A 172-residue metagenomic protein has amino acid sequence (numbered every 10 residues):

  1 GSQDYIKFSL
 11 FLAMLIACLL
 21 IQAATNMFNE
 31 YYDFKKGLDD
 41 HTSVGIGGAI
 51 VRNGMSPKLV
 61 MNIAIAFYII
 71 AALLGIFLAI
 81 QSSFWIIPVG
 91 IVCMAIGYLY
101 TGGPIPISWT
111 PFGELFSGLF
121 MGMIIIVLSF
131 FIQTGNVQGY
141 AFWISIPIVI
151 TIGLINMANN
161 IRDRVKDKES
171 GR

Functional and structural regions predicted by a protein language model:
G1-A13, A17, P104-S108, G113 (+1 more regions): Topogenic membrane-insertion module of multi-pass membrane proteins
G1-Q3, N53, T134-G135, G171: Short loop/turn hinge sites at secondary-structure boundaries
D4-F28, P88-A95, G139-A158: Membrane-embedded alpha-helical segments that form the functional core of polytopic membrane enzymes, especially those
F28-I65, V149-R172: Solvent-exposed interhelical
D40-H41, V89, W109-T110, Y140 (+1 more regions): Non-catalytic, surface-exposed connector residues within folded enzymatic/regulatory domains
G48-N136: Intramembrane alpha-helical segments
S117-R164: Functional transmembrane core segments of multi-pass inner-membrane proteins
